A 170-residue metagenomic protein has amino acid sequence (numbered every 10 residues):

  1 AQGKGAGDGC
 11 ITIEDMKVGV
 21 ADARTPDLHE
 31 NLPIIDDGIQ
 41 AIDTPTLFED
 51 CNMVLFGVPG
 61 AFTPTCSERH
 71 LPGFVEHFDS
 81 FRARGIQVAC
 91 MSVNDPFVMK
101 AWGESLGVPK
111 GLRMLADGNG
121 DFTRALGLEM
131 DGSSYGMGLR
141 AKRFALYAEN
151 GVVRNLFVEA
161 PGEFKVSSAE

Functional and structural regions predicted by a protein language model:
A1, A6, C10-T12, G19-P26 (+2 more regions): Short linear motifs in low-complexity or flexible loops
D15-K17, D22, N31, D36 (+2 more regions): Generic secondary-structure boundary signal with a strong preference for alpha-helix termini
I39-E170: Chalcogenol-based redox active-site neighborhoods
